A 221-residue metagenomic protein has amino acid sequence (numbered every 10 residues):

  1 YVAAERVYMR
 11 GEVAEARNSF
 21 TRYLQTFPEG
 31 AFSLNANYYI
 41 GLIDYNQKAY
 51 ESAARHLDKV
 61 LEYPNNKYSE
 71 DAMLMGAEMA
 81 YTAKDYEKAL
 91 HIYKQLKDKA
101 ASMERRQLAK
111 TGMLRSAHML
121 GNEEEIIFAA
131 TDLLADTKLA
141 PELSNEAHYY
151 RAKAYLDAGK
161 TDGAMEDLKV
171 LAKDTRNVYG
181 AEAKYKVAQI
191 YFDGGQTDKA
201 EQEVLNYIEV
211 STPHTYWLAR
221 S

Functional and structural regions predicted by a protein language model:
Y1-S221: Acidic, polar-rich low-complexity tracts and alpha-helical solenoid repeat scaffolds
